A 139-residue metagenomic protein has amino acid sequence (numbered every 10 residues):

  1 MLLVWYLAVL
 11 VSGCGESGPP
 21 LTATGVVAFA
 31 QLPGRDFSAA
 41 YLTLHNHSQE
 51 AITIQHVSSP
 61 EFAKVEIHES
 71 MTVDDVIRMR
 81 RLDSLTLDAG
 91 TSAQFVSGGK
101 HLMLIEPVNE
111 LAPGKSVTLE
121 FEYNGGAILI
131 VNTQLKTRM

Functional and structural regions predicted by a protein language model:
M1-V4: Bacterial N-terminal signal peptides that target proteins for export
L10-G13: C-terminal motif of bacterial Sec signal peptides marking the signal peptidase cleavage site
G18-M139: Compact, glycine-rich, soluble single-domain proteins
